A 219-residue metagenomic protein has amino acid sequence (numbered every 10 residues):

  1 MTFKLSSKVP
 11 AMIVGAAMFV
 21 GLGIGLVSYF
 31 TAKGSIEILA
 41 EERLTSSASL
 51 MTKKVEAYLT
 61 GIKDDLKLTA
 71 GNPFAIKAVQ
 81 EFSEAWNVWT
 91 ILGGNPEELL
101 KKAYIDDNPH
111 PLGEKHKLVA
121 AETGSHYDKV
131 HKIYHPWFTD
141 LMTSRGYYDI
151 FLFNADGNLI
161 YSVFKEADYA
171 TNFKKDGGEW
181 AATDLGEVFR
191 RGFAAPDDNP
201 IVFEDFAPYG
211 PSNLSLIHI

Functional and structural regions predicted by a protein language model:
M1-K4: Non-catalytic regulatory/interaction regions at protein termini and inter-domain linkers
S7-H126, K132, T143-Y148: Juxtamembrane extracytoplasmic/periplasmic/luminal helical "stalk" adjacent to the first N-terminal
Y127-I217: Extracytoplasmic/periplasmic ligand-binding sensor regions of membrane-associated signaling proteins
